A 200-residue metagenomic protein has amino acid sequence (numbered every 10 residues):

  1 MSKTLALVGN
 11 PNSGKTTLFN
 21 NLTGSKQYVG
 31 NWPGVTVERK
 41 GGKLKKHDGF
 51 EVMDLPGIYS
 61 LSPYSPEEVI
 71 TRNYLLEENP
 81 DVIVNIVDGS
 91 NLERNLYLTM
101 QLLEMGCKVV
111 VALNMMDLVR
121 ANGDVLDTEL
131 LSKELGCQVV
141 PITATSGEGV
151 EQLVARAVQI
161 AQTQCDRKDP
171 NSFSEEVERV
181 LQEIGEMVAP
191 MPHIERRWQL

Functional and structural regions predicted by a protein language model:
M1-Y64, E77-E78: Conserved G1/Walker A P-loop phosphate-binding module
T16, T128, L181, G185: Generic structural marker for isolated residues within well-ordered, non-membrane alpha-helices of soluble domains
L18-F19, V37, D54, T71 (+4 more regions): Residue-level signature of catalytic and energy-coupling elements of molecular machines, predominantly ATP/GTP-dependent
S25, G34, G57-I58, G89-E93 (+2 more regions): Conserved nucleotide-binding/hydrolysis micro-motifs of P-loop NTPases
P33-T36, E51, E67-I70, N79 (+6 more regions): Helical mechanochemical/support elements of P-loop NTPase systems and associated helical scaffolds
L44-H47, I70-V140: Conserved C-terminal guanine-recognition region of P-loop GTPase G domains, centered on the G4
D117-N171: Canonical P-loop GTPase G-domain recognition
G136, I160-L200: Extended helical scaffolds that flank P-loop GTPase cores
